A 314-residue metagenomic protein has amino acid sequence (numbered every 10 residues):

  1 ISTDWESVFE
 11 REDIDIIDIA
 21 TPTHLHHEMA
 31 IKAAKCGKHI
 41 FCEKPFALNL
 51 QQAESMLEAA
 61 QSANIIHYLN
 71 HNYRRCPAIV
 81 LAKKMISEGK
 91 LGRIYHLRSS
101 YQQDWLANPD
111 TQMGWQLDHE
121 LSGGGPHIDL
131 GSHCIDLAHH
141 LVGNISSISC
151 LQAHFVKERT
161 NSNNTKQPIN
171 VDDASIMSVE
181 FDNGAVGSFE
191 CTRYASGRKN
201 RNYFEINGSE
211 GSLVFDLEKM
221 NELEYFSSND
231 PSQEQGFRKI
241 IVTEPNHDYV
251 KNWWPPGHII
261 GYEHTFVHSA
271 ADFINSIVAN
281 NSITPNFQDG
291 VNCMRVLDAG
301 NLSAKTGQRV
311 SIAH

Functional and structural regions predicted by a protein language model:
I1-A59, V267: Beta-loop-alpha module in the N-terminal Rossmann-like domain of NAD(P)-dependent dehydrogenases, especially those
T3, I19, C42, H67-L69 (+2 more regions): Hydrophobic residues in well-ordered beta-strands that form the structural core
I16-I19, E54, D216-K219, P231 (+2 more regions): C-terminal helix-rich "cap/oligomerization" subdomain common to oxidoreductases
M29, M56, A82, A299-G300: Aromatic/hydrophobic pocket-lining residues that form π-stacking "cages" and hydrophobic walls in ligand
I65, Y73-I169, L223, G307: Predominantly a Rossmann-like dinucleotide-binding segment in NAD(P)-dependent oxidoreductases
N72, S147, K157-P168, I176 (+3 more regions): C-terminal glycine/acidic-rich active-site capping loop/insertion
S132, E190-K199: Glycine-rich phosphate/pyrophosphate-binding beta-alpha loops
